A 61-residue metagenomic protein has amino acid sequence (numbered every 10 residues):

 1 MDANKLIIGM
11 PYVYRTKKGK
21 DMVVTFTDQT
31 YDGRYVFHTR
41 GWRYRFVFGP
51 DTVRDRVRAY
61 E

Functional and structural regions predicted by a protein language model:
M1-I7, Y12: Mixed-charge, Lys/Arg-rich low-complexity intrinsically disordered regions
K20-F48: Basic/aromatic-rich interaction segments and small domains that mediate binding to polyanionic partners
G41-E61: Intrinsically disordered, low-complexity, charged/polar segments
